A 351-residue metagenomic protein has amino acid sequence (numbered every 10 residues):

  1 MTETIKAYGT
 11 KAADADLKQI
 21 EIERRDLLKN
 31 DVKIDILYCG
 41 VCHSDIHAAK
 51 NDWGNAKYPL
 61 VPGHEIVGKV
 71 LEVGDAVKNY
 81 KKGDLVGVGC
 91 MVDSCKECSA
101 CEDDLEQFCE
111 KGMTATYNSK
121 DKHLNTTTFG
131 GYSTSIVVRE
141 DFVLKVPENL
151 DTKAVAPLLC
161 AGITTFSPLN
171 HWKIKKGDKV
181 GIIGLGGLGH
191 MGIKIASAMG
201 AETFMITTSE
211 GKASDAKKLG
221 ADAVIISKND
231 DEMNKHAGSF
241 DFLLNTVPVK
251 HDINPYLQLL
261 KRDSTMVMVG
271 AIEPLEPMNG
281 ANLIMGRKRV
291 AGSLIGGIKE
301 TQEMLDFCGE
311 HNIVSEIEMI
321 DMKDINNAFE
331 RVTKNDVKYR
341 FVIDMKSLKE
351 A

Functional and structural regions predicted by a protein language model:
T2-I5, I298-A351: C-terminal hydrophobic helical "lid"/dimerization subdomain of Rossmann-like NAD(P)H-dependent oxidoreductases
R25-C39, D52-E102, Q107, F129 (+1 more regions): Glycine-rich beta-strand-centered segment in the early N-terminal region that forms part of a ligand/cofactor-binding
C95-I183: NAD(P)H dinucleotide-binding glycine-rich loop of Rossmann-like/cofactor-binding domains, especially the beta1-alpha1
A161, G184-L188, A271: Glycine-rich Rossmann-fold phosphate-binding loop(s) that bind the pyrophosphate of adenine dinucleotide cofactors
K176-L185, I195-P255: Adenosine-nucleotide cofactor-binding segment
S264-T265: Glycine-centered, small-residue-biased loops immediately flanking beta-strands in adenine/cofactor-binding cores
G270-G286, I298-M304: Rossmann-fold NAD(P)-binding glycine/threonine-rich loop
